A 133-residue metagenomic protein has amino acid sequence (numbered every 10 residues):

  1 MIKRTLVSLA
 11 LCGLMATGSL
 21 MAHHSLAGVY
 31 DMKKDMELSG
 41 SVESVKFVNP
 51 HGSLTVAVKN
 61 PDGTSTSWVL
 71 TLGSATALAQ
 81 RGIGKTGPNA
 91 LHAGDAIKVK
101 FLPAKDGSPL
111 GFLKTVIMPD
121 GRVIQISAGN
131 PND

Functional and structural regions predicted by a protein language model:
M1-R4: Positively charged n-region of N-terminal signal peptides that target proteins for export
S8-S19: Bacterial N-terminal signal peptides
M21-M36: Short boundary/loop segments of OB/S1/cold-shock single-stranded nucleic-acid-binding domains
G40-V42: Conserved hydrophobic positions within beta-strands
V48-K59, T66: Short aromatic-glycine-enriched beta-strand elements
P61-S74: A short macromolecule-binding patch
Q80-K98: Short nucleic-acid-contacting surface segments enriched for D/E, G, S/T with interspersed K/R
L102-G129: OB-fold/S1-family single-stranded nucleic acid-binding modules
